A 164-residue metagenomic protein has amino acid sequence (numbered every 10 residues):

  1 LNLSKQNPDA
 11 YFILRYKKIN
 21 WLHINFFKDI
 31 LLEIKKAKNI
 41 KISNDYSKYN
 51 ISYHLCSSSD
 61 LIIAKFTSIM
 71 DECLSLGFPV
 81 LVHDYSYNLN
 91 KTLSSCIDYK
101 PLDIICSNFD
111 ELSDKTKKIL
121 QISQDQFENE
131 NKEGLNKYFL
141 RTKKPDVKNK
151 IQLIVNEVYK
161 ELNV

Functional and structural regions predicted by a protein language model:
L1-P8: Short hydrophobic signal-anchor/transmembrane segments that target glycosyltransferases and glycosylation machinery
D9-A10, F78: A short helix->loop->beta-strand "cap" motif at the edges of active sites that frequently abuts
A10-F12, N50: Catalytic core segments in nucleotide and nucleic-acid processing enzymes
I13-K17: Short internal beta-strands
I19-D71, L76: Donor nucleotide-activated moiety binding/catalytic core segment of transferases that use nucleotide-activated donors
S68-T142: Catalytic binding pocket for nucleotide-activated donors in carbohydrate/polymer assembly enzymes
R141-V164: C-terminal alpha-helical cap of glycosyltransferases
